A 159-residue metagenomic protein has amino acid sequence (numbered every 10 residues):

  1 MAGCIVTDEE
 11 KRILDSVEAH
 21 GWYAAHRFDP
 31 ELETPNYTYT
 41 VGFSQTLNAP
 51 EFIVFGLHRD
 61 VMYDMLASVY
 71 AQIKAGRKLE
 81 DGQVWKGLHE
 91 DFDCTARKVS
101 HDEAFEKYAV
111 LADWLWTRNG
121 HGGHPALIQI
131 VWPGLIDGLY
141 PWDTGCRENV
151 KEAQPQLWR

Functional and structural regions predicted by a protein language model:
M1-E33, S44-L47, I53, L57-R159: Acidic, proline/glycine-rich low-complexity IDRs
Y37-G42: A short, structured beta-strand/loop element
